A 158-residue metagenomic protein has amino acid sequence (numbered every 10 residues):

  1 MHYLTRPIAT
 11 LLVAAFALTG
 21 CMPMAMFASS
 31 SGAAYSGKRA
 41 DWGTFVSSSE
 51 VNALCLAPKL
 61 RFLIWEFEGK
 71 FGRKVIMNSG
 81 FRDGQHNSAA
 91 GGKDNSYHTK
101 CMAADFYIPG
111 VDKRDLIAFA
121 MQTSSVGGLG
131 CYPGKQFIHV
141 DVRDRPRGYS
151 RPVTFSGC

Functional and structural regions predicted by a protein language model:
M1-L11: Bacterial N-terminal signal peptides that target proteins for export
H2, P23-A28, L54, N95 (+2 more regions): Catalytic cores and adjacent binding grooves of peptidoglycan-active enzymes
L18-G20: C-terminal motif of bacterial Sec signal peptides marking the signal peptidase cleavage site
M22-K74: Active-site acidic/histidine clusters and adjacent loop/turn architecture that either coordinate catalytic ions
A33-A34, F81-D105: Short, surface-exposed glycine/acidic/tryptophan-bearing loops
L60-I64, E68, N87, K113-I117: Extracytoplasmic/secreted envelope proteins and their assembly/folding machinery, especially bacterial periplasmic
G72-F81, G127-P133: Surface-exposed patches in mature extracellular/periplasmic domains of secreted proteins
